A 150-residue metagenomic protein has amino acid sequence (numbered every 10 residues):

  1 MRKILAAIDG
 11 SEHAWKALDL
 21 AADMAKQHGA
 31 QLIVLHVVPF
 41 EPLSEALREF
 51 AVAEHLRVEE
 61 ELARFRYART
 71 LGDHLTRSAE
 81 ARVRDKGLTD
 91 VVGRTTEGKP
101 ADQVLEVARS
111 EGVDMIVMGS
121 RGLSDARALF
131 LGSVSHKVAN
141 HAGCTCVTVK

Functional and structural regions predicted by a protein language model:
R2-E59, K86: Small/aliphatic-rich secondary-structure junction motif
L35, V92-T96, V147: General small-molecule cofactor/ligand-binding pocket signal
H36-V37, G119-R121, K150: Short secondary-structure boundary segments
E41-I116: Charged, low-complexity cytosolic intrinsically disordered regulatory segments
R109-S110, M115-N140: Glycine-rich, Arg-bearing micro-motifs that act as flexible, cationic patches
H141-K150: Short, acidic/small-residue loops that bind anionic groups at enzyme active sites
